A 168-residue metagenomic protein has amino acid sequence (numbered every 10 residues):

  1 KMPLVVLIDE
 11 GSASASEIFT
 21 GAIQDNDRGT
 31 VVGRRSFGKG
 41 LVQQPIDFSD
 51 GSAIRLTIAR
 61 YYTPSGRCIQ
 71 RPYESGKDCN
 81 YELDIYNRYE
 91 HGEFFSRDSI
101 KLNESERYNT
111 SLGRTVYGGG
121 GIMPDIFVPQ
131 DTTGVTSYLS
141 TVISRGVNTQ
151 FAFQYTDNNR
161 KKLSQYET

Functional and structural regions predicted by a protein language model:
K1, L7, V42-R60, E74 (+1 more regions): Surface-exposed, non-catalytic interaction/assembly patches
K1-G51: Cleft-lining beta-strand/loop regions that shape enzyme active-site pockets
P3-D9, A22, T30-V32, A53-R60 (+4 more regions): Soluble periplasmic/extracytoplasmic beta-strand elements of cell-envelope proteins
E10-S14, S36-K39, Y61-P64, G76 (+1 more regions): Solvent-exposed loop/turn segments at secondary-structure junctions within structured extracellular/periplasmic domains
A13-I18, G40-Q43, S65-C68, A152 (+1 more regions): Extracytoplasmic/secreted cell-surface and envelope-processing proteins
N26, G51-L56, N103-S105, M123: Active-site lining segments that contact anionic ligands and/or coordinate catalytic metals
F48, T63, T110: Acidic surface patches and DE-rich sequence motifs
C68-I69, Y73-T168: Conserved functional hotspot residues or short segments at active or partner-binding sites across diverse domains
